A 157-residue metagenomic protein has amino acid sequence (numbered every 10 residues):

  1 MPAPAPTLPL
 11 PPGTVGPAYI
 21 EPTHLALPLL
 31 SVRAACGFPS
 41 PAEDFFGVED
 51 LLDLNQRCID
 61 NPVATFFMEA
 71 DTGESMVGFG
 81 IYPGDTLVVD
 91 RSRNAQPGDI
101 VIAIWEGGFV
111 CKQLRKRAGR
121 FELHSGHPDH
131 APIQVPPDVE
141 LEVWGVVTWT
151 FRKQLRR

Functional and structural regions predicted by a protein language model:
M1-V77, G108-F109, K116, E142-W144 (+1 more regions): Short, positionally conserved secondary-structure boundary motifs
P41, R120-G126: Short, solvent-exposed secondary-structure boundary/capping segments
G84-D85, D99: Structural motif
V88-V89, I102: Hydrophobic beta-strand signal
P97-F121: Short, compositionally biased
P128-Q134: Flexible, small-/acidic-enriched active-site or ligand-binding loops
